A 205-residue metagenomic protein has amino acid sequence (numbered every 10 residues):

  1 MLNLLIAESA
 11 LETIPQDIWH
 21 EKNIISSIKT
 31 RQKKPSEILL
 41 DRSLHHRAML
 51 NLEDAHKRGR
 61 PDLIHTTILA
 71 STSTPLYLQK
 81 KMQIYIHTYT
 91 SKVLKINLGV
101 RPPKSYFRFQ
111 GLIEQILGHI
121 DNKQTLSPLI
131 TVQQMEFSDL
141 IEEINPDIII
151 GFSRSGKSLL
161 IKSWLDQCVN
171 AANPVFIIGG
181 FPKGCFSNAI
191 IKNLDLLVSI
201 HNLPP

Functional and structural regions predicted by a protein language model:
L2-S155: RNA substrate-binding interface of SAM-dependent RNA methyltransferases
D17-W19, S163-W164, A189-I191: Short coil/turn segments at secondary-structure boundaries
K95-L98, I161-K162, F186-A189: A short acidic (Asp/Glu
F137-D139, G151, L160-W164, I177 (+1 more regions): Fold-level signal for large, globular catalytic cores of enzyme and receptor domains
I144, A172, K192: Structured loop/turn residues at beta-strand edges in well-structured enzyme cores
S153-K162, A172-C185: Long, charge-patterned amphipathic alpha-helical coiled-coil/hairpin "stalk" segments used as oligomerization
Q167-A171: Short, conserved loop/helix-junction motifs that constitute active-site signature segments in enzyme catalytic cores
V175, P182-P205: Structured adenosyl-cofactor binding patch, chiefly the S-adenosyl-L-methionine
